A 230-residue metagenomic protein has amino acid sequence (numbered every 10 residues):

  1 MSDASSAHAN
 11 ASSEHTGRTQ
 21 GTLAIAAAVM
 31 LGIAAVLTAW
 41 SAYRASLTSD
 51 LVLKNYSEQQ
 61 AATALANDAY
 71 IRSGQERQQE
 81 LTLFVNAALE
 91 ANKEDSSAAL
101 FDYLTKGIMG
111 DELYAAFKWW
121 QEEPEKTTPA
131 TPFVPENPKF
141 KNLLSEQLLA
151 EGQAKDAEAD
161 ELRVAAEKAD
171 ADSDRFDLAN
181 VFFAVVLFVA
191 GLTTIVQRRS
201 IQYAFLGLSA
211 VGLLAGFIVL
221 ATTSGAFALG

Functional and structural regions predicted by a protein language model:
S2-D50, D174-A226: Alpha-helical transmembrane segments and their immediate juxtamembrane boundary regions in integral membrane proteins
I25, S41, T48, V52-N55 (+4 more regions): Amphipathic alpha-helical coiled-coil segments and their boundaries
V36, W40, T63-A66, Y70 (+4 more regions): A structural signal for well-ordered alpha-helices, especially hydrophobic packing surfaces of coiled-coils
S46-N67: Juxtamembrane membrane-water interface segments immediately C-terminal to a transmembrane helix
A61-E158: Long, solvent-exposed extracytoplasmic domains/loops
L148-D170, N180-L187: Juxtamembrane amphipathic/coiled-coil helical coupling segments that flank and transmit signals to/from transmembrane
A228-G230: Short, strongly hydrophobic alpha-helical membrane anchors
